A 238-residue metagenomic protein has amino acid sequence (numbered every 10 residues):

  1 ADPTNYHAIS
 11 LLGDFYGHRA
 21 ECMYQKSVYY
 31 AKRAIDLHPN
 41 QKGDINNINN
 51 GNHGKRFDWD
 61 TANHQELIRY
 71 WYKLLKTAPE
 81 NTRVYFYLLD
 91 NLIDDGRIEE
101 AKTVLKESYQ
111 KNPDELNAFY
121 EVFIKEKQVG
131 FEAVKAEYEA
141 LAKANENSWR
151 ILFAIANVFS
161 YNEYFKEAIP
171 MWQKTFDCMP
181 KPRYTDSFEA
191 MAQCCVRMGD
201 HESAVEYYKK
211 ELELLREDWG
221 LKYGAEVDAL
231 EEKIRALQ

Functional and structural regions predicted by a protein language model:
D2, H38, A78-P79, N112 (+3 more regions): A structural motif in tetratricopeptide-repeat
N5, Q41, N81, D114-E115 (+3 more regions): Residue-level recognition of tetratricopeptide repeat
L11, N47-I48, Y87, Y120-E121 (+4 more regions): Canonical tetratricopeptide repeat
D14, N50, K55-R56, D90 (+3 more regions): Residue-level recognition of tetratricopeptide repeat
R19-E21, F57, T61, D95 (+3 more regions): Structural motif corresponding to the intra-repeat A-B loop/turn of tetratricopeptide repeats
C22-Y24, H64, I98, F131 (+2 more regions): TPR-repeat structural position
